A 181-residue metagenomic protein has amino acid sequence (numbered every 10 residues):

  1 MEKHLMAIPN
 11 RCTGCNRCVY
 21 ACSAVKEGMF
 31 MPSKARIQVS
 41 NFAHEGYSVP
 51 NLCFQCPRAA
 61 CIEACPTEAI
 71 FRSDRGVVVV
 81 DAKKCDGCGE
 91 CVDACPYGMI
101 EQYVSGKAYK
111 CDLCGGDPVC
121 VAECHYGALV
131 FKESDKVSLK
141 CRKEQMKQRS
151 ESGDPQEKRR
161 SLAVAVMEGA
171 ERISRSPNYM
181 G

Functional and structural regions predicted by a protein language model:
M1-G46: N-terminal cysteine/histidine-rich coordination modules
K34-A35, S40-I62, K83-G181: Flanking helices and flexible, charged tails adjoining ferredoxin-like Fe-S electron-transfer domains in multi-subunit
